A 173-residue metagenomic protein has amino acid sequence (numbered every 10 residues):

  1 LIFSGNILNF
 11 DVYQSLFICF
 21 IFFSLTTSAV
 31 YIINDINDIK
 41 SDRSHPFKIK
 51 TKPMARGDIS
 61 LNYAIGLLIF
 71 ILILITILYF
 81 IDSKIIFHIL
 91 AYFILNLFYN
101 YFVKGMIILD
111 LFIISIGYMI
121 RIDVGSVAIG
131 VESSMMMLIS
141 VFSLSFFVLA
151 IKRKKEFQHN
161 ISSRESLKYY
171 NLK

Functional and structural regions predicted by a protein language model:
I2-I21, T76-F87, I122-I139: Helix-coil boundary and interhelical linker segments in multi-pass alpha-helical membrane proteins
G5-N6, I39-R43, F80-S83, K104-G105 (+2 more regions): Transmembrane helix-loop junctions in multipass membrane proteins, especially transporters and channels
F17-I21, L25, G66-L74, F87-F98 (+5 more regions): Lipid-exposed faces of alpha-helical membrane segments in multi-pass integral membrane proteins
F23-T51, L109, I151-K155: Acidic (Asp/Glu-rich) catalytic motifs at the cytosolic membrane interface
V30-I33, L74-L78, F98-Y99, I120 (+3 more regions): Alpha-helical membrane-inserting segments
I39, S44-H88, M135-F146: Multi-pass membrane catalytic core of lipid/isoprenoid biosynthesis enzymes
S44, I49-I65, F98-I116, E156-K173: Interhelical loop and helix-boundary elements at the membrane-water interface of polytopic inner-membrane proteins
M119-K173: C-terminal membrane-associated helical module and adjoining short loops/tails
